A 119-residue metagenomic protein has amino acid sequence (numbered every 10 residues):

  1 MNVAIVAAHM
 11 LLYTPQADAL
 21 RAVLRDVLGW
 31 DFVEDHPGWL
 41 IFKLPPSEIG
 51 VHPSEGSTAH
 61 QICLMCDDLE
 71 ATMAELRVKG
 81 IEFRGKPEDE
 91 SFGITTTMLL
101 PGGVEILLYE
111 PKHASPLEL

Functional and structural regions predicted by a protein language model:
M1-R21, E48, H60-I62, K112-L119: N-terminal beta-strand motif that seeds the catalytic metal site of vicinal oxygen chelate
M1-V3, V78-L119: Vicinal oxygen chelate
V6-Q16, L40-K43, S54-K79, I94-L99: Vicinal oxygen chelate
L20-R25, L76, G103: Conserved active-site tyrosine of GNAT-family acetyltransferases
R25, D35, W39, S91 (+1 more regions): Residue-level detector of alpha-helical recognition elements and their boundaries
L28-V33, C63-M65, G85-D89: Short linear motifs in intrinsically disordered
G29-H60, M98, E105-K112: Conserved short beta-strand elements that form part of the metal-binding/catalytic scaffold of enzyme active sites
